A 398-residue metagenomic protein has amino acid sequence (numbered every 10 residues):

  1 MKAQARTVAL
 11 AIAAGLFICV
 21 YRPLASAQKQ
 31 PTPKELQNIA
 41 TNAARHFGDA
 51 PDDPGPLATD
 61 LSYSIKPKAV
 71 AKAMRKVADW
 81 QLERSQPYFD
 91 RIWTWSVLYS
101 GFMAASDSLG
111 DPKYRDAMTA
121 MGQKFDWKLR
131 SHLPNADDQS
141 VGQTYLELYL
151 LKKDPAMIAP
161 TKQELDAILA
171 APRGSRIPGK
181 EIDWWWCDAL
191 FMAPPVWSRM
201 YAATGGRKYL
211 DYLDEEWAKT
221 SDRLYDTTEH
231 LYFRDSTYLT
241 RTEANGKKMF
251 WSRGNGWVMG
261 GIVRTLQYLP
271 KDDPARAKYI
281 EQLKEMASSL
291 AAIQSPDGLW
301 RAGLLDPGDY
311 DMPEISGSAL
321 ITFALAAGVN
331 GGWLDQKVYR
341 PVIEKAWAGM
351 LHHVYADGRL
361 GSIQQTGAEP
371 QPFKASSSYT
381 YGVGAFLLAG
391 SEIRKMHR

Functional and structural regions predicted by a protein language model:
M1-L10: Bacterial N-terminal signal peptides that target proteins for export
A9-V20: Bacterial N-terminal signal peptides
A25-A27: Boundary at the C-terminal end of the N-terminal hydrophobic targeting segment
P31-S96, A105-K124, K128-T144, L148-A167 (+3 more regions): CBM-like carbohydrate-recognition segments
K76, W80, G101-A104, K124 (+11 more regions): Alpha-helical scaffold segments in carbohydrate-active enzymes
P112-T119, W127-L239, A244-F250, D357: Extended ligand-binding groove/face enriched in aromatic
M200-D211, T265-A277, N330-D335: Inter-helical turn/loop segments and adjacent helix faces that build the functional surface of alpha-helical bundle
M259-L305: Oxyanion-binding "anion nests"
